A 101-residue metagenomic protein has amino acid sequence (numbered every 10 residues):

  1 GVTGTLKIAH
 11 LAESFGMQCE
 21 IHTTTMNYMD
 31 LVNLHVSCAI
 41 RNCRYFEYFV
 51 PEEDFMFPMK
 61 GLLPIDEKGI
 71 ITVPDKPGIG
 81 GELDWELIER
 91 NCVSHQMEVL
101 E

Functional and structural regions predicted by a protein language model:
G1-I70: Shared catalytic-loop signature of beta/alpha-barrel
E53-E101: C-terminal extensions of enzymes
